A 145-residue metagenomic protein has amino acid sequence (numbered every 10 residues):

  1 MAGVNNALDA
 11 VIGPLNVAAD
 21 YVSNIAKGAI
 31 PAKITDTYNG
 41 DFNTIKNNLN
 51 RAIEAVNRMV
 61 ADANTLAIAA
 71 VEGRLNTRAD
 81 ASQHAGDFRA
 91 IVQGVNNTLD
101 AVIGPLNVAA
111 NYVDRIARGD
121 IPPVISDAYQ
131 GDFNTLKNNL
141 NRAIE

Functional and structural regions predicted by a protein language model:
M1-E145: Polar/charged heptad-repeat coiled-coil helices used as signal-transmission/dimerization stalks
